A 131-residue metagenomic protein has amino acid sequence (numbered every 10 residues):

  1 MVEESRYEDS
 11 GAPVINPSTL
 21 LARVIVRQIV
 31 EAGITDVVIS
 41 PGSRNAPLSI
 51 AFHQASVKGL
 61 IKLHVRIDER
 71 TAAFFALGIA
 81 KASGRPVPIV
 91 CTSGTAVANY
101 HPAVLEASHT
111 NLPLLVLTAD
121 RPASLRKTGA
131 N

Functional and structural regions predicted by a protein language model:
V2-N131: N-terminal alpha/beta PP-like core and its mobile active-site loop of ThDP/TPP-dependent enzymes
